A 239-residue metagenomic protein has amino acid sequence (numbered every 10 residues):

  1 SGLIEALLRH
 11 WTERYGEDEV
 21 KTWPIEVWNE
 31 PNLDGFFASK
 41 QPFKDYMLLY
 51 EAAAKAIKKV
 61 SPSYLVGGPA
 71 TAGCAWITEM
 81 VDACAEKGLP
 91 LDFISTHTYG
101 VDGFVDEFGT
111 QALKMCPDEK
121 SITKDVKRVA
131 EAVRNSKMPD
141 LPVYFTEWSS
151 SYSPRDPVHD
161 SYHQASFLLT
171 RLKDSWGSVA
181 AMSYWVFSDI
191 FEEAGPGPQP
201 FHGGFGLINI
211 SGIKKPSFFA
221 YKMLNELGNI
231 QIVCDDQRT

Functional and structural regions predicted by a protein language model:
S1-F37, A70-A75: Active-site mouth of glycoside hydrolases
I4-L8, A54, K58, A130 (+3 more regions): Non-transmembrane alpha-helical segments in soluble domains of secreted/periplasmic/extracellular proteins
V20-I25, M115-D118, P198-I208: Glycine-rich, flexible loop segments associated with nucleotide phosphate handling
N29-P31, G35-A38, T98-Y99, W148 (+1 more regions): Cell-envelope and extracellular/periplasmic
G35, F104, E192: Glycine/Thr-rich phosphate-binding loops of Rossmann-like dinucleotide-binding domains
P42-A180, P200: Noncatalytic carbohydrate-binding groove/subsite architecture in carbohydrate-active enzymes
Y144-T239: Aromatic/acidic polysaccharide-binding cleft in carbohydrate-active enzymes
